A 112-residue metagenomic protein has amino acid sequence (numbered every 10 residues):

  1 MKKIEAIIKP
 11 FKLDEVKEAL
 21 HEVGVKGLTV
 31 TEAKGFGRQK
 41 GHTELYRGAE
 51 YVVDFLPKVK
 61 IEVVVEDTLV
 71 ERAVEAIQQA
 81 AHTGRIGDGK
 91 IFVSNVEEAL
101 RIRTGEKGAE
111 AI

Functional and structural regions predicted by a protein language model:
M1-I112: Positively charged, small/polar-rich N-terminal and surface patches that mediate targeting and assembly and bind
